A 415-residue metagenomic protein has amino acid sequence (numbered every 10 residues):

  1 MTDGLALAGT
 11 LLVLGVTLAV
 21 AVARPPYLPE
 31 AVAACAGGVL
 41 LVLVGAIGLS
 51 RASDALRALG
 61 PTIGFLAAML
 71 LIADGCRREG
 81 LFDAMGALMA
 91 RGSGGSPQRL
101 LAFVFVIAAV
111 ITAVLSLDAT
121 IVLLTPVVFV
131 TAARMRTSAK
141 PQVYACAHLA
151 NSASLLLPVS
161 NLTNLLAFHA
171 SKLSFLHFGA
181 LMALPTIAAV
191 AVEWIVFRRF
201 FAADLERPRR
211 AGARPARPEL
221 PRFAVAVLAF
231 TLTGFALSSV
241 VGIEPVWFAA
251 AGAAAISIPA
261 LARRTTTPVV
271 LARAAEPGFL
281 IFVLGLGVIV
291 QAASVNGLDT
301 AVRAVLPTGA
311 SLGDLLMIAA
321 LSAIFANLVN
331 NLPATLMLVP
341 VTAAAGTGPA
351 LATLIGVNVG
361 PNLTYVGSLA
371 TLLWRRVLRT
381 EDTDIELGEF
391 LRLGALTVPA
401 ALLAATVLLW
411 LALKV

Functional and structural regions predicted by a protein language model:
M1-A6, P25-L28, R51-T62, L173-P185 (+6 more regions): Interfacial loop-to-helix junctions that mark the boundaries of transmembrane helices in multi-pass membrane
T2-L12, R57-L71, A113, L117-I121 (+4 more regions): Structural signature of hydrophobic alpha-helical transmembrane segments
A6-T17, P26-I47, L59-L71, L123 (+3 more regions): Hydrophobic mid-bilayer segments of alpha-helices in multi-pass membrane transport proteins, especially secondary
L49, S53-K140, F279, L284-G346: Membrane-embedded alpha-helical segments and adjacent helix-loop junctions characteristic of multi-pass solute
G95-F103, A133-C146, L173-L184, G346-G356 (+1 more regions): Membrane-interface alpha-helices at helix entry/exit sites of multi-pass transporters
T112-V122, A139-K172, E193-R198, A326-V339 (+1 more regions): Alpha-helical transmembrane segments and, especially, the helix-loop junctions at the ends of these helices
T137, L176-E219, V359, L363-V366 (+1 more regions): Juxtamembrane and boundary regions of transmembrane helices in multi-pass small-molecule transporters and channels
A188-T267: Long, contiguous bundles of hydrophobic transmembrane helices that form the permeation core of multi-pass
